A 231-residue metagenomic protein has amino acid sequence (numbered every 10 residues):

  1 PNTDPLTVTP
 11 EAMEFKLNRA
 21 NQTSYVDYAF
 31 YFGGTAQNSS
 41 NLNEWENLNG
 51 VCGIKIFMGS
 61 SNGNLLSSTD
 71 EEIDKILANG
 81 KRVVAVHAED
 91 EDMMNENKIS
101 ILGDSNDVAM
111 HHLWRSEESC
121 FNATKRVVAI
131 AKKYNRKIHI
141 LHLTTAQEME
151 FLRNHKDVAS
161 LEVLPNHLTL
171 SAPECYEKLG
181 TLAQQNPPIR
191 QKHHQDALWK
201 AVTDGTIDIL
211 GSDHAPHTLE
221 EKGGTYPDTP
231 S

Functional and structural regions predicted by a protein language model:
P1-D4, G33, G59, E89 (+2 more regions): Short, ordered loop/turn segments at secondary-structure junctions
P1-T23: Metal-associated gating/positioning segment near the N- to mid-region
N2-T7, V26-N38, L65, L113-E117 (+1 more regions): Active-site mouth loops of central-metabolism enzymes
S40-L210: Histidine/acidic residue-rich metal-binding segments in metalloenzymes
G59-N62, K222-P227: Glycine-rich phosphate/pyrophosphate-binding beta-alpha loops
C120, P227-S231: Gly/Ser/Thr-rich active-site loops/lids in small-molecule metabolic enzymes that frequently grip phosphoryl groups
G211-E220: Catalytic adenosine-cofactor/nucleotide-binding cores of aminoacyl-tRNA synthetases and other
